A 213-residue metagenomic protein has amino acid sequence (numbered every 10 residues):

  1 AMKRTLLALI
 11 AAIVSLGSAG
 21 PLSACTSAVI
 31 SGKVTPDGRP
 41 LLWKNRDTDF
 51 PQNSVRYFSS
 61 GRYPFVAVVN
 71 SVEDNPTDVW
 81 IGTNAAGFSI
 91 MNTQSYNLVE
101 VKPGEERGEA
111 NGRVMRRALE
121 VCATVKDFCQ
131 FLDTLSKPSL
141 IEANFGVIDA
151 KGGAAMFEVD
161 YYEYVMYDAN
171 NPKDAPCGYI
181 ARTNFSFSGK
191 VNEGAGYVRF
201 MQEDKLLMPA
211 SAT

Functional and structural regions predicted by a protein language model:
A1-L9: Bacterial N-terminal signal peptides that target proteins for export
A8-S18: Bacterial N-terminal signal peptides
G20-A24: Sec/Tat signal peptide C-region and signal peptidase I cleavage site
T26-T77, I81-R117, A143, D149-T213: C-terminal, well-structured catalytic/ligand-binding subdomain of enzymes
A110-S139: Intrinsically disordered, low-complexity linker/loop segments enriched in Gly/Pro and charged/polar residues
